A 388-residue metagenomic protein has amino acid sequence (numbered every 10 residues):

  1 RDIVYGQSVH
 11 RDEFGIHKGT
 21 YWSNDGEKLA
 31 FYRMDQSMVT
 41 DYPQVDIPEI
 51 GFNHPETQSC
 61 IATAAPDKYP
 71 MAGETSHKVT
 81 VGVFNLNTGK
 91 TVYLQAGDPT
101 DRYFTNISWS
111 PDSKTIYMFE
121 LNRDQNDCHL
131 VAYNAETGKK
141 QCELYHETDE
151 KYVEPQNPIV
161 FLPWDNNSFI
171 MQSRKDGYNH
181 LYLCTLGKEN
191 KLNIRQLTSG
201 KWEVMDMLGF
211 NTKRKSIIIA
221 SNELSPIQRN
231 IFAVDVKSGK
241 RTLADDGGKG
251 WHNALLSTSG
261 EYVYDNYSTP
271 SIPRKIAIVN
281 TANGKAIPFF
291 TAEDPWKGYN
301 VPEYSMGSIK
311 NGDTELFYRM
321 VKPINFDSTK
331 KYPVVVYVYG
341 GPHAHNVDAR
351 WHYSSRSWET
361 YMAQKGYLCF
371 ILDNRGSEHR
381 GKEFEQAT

Functional and structural regions predicted by a protein language model:
D2-G15, P99-F104, D149-N157, G200-M207 (+2 more regions): Short glycine-/Asp-/Thr-/Trp-enriched loop segments that recur within the blades of beta-propeller repeat domains
D2-T20, K28-Y93, A282-P295, N346-R356: Predominantly five- to eight-bladed beta-propeller fold
Q7-V9, K90-A96, C142-D149, N193-T198 (+1 more regions): A short beta-strand motif characteristic of beta-propeller blades
K18-Y21, A30-Q36, M71-T75, S110-P111 (+10 more regions): Beta-strand C-termini and the immediately following turn/loop, strongest in propeller blades
T40-D41, S113, H252-T388: Serine-hydrolase catalytic core recognition
T80-G82, H129-V131, H180-Y182, N230-F232 (+1 more regions): A short loop-to-beta-strand structural motif that recurs across blades of beta-propeller domains
N85-G89, A135-T137, L186-E189, D235-G239 (+1 more regions): Short loop/turn segments that connect beta-strands within beta-propeller blades
L86, K90-N122: Long hydrophobic segments that form regular secondary structure
